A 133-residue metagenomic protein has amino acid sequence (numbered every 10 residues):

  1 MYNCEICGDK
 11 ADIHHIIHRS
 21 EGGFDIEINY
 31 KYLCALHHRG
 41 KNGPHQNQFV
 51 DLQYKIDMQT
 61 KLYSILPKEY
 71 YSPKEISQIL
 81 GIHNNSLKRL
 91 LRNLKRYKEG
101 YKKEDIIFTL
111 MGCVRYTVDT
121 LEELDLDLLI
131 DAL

Functional and structural regions predicted by a protein language model:
M1-D12, C34-L36: Short cysteine-rich loop/turn motifs with clustered Cys
I17-Y30: Short linker/helix segments within small regulatory modules
Y30-Q53: Short Cys/His-centered divalent metal-binding micro-motifs
Y54-Y71: Short, amphipathic alpha-helical "recognition" segments used to contact nucleic acids or chromatin
E75-L80: Short alpha-helical "recognition helix" segments of helix-turn-helix
L87-L90: Helix-turn-helix DNA-binding helix
R92-A132: Short helix-start
